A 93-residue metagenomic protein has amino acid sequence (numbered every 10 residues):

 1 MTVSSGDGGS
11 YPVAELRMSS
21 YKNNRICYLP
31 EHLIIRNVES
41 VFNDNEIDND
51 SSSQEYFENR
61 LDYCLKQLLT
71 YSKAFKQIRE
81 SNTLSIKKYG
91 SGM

Functional and structural regions predicted by a protein language model:
M1-I26: Helix-loop-strand module that forms the ligand-binding subsite of alpha/beta enzymes
Y28-M93: Glycine-rich phosphate/pyrophosphate-binding loop and the adjoining helix
